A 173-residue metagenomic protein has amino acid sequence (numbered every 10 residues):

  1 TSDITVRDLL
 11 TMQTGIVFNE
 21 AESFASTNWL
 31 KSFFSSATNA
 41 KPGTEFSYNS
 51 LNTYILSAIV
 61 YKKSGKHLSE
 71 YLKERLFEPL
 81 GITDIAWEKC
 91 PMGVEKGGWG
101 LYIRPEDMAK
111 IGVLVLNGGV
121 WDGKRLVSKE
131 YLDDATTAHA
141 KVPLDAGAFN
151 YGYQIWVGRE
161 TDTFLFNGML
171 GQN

Functional and structural regions predicted by a protein language model:
S2-I82, I103-G119: Active-site-adjacent helix/loop patches that line small-molecule binding or acyl-intermediate pockets
D3, E70, R125-L126, F149: Non-catalytic, surface-exposed connector residues within folded enzymatic/regulatory domains
D8, S36, G93, T161-F164: Exposed boundary/loop context
V17-E20, G118-G123, V142-A146, D162-L165: Substrate-binding/catalytic groove segments of enzymes that remodel or degrade extracellular structural polymers
S23, F46, G98-L101, R125 (+1 more regions): A generic helix-loop boundary/linker signal
A40-Y48, E95-Y102, F166-Q172: Solvent-exposed loop and edge beta-strand segments that line ligand/cofactor-binding and catalytic clefts
E78-A135: Active-site-proximal binding-pocket segments
D84, L132-N173: Active-site Gly/Thr loop motif
